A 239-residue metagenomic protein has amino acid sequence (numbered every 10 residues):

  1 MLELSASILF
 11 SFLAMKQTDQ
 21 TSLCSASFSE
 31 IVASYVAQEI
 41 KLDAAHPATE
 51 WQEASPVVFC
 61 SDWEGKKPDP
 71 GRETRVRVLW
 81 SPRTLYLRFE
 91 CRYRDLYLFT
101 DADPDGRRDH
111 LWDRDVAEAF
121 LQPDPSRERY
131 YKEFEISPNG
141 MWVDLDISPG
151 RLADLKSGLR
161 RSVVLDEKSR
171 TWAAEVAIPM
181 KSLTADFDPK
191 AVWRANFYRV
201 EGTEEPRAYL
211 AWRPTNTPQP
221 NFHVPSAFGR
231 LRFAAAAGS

Functional and structural regions predicted by a protein language model:
M1-L9: Sec-dependent signal peptide recognition, specifically the positively charged N-region followed immediately by
F12-S239: Structural preference for beta-rich elements and adjacent junctions enriched in aromatics
